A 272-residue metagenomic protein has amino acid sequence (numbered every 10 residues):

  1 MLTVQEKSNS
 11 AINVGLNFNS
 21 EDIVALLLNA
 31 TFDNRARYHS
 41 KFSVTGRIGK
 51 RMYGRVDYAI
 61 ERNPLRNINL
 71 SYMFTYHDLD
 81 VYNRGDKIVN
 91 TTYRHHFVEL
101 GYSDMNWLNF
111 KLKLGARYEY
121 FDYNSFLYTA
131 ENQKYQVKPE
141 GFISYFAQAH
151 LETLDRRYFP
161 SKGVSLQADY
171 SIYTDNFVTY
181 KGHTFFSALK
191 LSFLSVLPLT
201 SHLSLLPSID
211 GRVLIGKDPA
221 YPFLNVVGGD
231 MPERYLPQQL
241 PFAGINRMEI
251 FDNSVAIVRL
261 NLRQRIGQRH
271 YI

Functional and structural regions predicted by a protein language model:
T3-L154, D230-P241, M248-A256, G267 (+1 more regions): Gram-negative/organellar outer-membrane beta-barrel architecture
V14, Y145-Q268, I272: C-terminal outer-membrane beta-barrel translocator/porin domains of Gram-negative envelope proteins and their
